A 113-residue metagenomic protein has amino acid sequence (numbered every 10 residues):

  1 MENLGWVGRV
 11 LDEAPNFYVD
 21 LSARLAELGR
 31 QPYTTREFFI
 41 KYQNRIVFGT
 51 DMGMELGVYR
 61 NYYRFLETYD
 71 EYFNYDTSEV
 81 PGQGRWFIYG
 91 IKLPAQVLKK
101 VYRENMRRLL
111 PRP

Functional and structural regions predicted by a protein language model:
M1-P113: H/E-rich (His + Asp/Glu) clusters that bind or coordinate divalent metals
